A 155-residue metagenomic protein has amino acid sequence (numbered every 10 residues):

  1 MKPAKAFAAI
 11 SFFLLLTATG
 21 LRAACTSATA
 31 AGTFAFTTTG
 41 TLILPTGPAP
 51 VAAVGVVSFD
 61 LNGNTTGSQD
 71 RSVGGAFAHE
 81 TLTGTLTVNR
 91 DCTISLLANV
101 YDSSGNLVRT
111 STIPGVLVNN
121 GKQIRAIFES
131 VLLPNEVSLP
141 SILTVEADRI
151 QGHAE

Functional and structural regions predicted by a protein language model:
M1-A6: Positively charged n-region of N-terminal signal peptides that target proteins for export
A8-A18: Bacterial N-terminal signal peptides
R22-E155: Mature soluble binding/inhibitory domains
